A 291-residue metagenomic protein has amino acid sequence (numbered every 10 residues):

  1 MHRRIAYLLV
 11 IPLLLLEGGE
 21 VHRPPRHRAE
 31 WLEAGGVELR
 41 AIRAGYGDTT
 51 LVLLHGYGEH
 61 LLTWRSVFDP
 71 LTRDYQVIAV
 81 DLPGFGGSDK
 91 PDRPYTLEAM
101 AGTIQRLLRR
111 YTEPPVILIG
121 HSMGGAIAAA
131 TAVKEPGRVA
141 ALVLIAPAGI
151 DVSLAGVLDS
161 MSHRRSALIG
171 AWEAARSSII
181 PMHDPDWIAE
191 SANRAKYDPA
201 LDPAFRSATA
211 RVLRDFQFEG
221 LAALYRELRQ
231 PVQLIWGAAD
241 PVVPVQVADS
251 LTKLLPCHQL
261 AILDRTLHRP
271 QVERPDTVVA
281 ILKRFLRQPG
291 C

Functional and structural regions predicted by a protein language model:
M1-T50, T72-Y75, R106, T112-P115 (+2 more regions): Alpha/beta-hydrolase fold catalytic core
L32-G36, I42, A79-I119: Active-site loop/oxyanion-hole signature of alpha/beta-hydrolase fold enzymes
R43-G87: Conserved HGGG/HGGXW glycine-rich cap/lid loop of the alpha/beta-hydrolase fold
G120, G124, A128: Gly/Ala-rich beta-loop-alpha elbow adjacent to hydrolase catalytic centers
A129-V133, A140-G170: Flexible "cap/lid" loop of the alpha/beta hydrolase fold
G156, A171-E227: Conserved alpha/beta-hydrolase catalytic His-Asp/Glu region
L228, L234-W236, D240: Short beta-strand/loop motif that positions the catalytic acidic residue of the alpha/beta-hydrolase fold
T266-P275, V279: Catalytic histidine-centered segment of alpha/beta-hydrolase-like enzymes
